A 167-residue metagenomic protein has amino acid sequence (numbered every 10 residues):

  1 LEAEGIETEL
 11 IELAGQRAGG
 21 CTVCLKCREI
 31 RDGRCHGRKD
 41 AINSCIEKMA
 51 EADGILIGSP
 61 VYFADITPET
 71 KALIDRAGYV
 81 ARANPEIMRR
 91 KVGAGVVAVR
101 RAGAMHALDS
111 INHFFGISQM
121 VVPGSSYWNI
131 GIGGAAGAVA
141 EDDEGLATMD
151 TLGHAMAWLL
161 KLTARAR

Functional and structural regions predicted by a protein language model:
L1-A83, G133-R167: N-terminal beta1-alpha1-beta2 submodule of the flavodoxin-like/Rossmannoid cofactor-binding fold
P68-E69, A83-I132, D143-T148: Short, glycine-/small-residue-rich phosphate/pyrophosphate-handling segment
